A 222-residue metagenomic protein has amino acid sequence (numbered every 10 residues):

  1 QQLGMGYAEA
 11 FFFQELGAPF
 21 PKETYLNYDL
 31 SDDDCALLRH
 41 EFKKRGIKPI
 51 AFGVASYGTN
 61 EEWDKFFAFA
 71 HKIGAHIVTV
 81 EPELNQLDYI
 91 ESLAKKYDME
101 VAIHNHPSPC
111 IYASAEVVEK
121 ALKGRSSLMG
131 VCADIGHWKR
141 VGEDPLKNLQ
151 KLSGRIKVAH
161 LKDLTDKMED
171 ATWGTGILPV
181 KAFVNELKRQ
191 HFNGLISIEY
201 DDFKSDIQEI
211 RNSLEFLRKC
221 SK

Functional and structural regions predicted by a protein language model:
Q1-Y7, F12, A36, K44 (+6 more regions): Histidine-acidic metal/acid-base catalytic patches
Q2-S92, K96-E100, H137, D170 (+1 more regions): Structural motif corresponding to the early beta-alpha repeats
E81-E83, H106, K162: Histidine-centered beta-alpha loop that forms part of the nucleotide-sugar donor binding/catalytic region in diverse
Q86, P107-C110, G136-R140: Short, catalytically relevant binding-site loops at active-site mouths
M99-A121: Conserved anion-binding
